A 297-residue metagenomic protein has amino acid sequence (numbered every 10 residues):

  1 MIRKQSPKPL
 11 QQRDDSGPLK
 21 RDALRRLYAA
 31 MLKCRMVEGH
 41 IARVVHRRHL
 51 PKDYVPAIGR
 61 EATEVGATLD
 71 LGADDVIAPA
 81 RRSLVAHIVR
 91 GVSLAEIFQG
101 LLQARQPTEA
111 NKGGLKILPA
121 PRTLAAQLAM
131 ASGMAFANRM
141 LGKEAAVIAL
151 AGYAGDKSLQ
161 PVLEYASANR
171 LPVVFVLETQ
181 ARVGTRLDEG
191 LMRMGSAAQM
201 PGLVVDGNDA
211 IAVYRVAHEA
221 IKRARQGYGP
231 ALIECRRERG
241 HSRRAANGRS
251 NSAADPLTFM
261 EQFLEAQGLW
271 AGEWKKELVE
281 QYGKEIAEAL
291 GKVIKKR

Functional and structural regions predicted by a protein language model:
M1-T63, E238-R297: Conserved acidic/glycine
I2-Q11, T108-I117, V204, P230: Generic preference for hydrophobic/aromatic residues in regular secondary structure cores
L24-L27, G72, T123, Q226-Y228: A generic structural signal for short, non-catalytic loop/turn and secondary-structure boundary residues
M31, R48, D70, L101 (+2 more regions): Alpha-helix boundary/capping residues
M36-R170, L187, M192-R193, Q199: Cofactor-binding active-site loop characterized by glycine-rich and histidine/acidic residues
P119-K295: Glycine-rich ThDP/TPP pyrophosphate-binding loop and its adjacent helix/strand module within ThDP-dependent enzymes
